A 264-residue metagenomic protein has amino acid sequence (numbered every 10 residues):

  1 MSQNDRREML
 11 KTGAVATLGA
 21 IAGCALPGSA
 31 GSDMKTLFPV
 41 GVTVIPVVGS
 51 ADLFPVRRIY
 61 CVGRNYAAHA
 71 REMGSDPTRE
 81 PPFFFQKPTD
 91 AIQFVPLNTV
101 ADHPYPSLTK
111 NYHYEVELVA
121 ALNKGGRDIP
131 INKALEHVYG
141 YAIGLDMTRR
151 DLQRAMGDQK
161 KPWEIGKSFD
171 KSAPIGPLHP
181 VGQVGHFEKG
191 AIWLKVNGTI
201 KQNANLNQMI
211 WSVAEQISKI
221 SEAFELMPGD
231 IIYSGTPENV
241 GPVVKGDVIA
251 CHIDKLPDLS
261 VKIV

Functional and structural regions predicted by a protein language model:
M1-T17: N-terminal secretory signal peptides and thylakoid transit peptides that target proteins across membranes
G28-A30: Signal peptide processing junction and immediate N-terminal pro/mature segment of secreted/exported proteins
S32-K133: Extended, compositionally biased flexible segments
S32-L53, H69, P96-L97, R150-V264: Catalytic-pocket segment enriched in acidic/His residues
R58-Y60, P82-F84, E117-V119, G140-A142 (+4 more regions): Structural motif
R79-P81, P88, Y114-L118, H137-I143 (+4 more regions): A generic structural signal for short beta-strands and their flanking turns/coil linkers
D128-P162: Hydrophobic, well-structured mid-protein blocks that either form specific transmembrane helices
